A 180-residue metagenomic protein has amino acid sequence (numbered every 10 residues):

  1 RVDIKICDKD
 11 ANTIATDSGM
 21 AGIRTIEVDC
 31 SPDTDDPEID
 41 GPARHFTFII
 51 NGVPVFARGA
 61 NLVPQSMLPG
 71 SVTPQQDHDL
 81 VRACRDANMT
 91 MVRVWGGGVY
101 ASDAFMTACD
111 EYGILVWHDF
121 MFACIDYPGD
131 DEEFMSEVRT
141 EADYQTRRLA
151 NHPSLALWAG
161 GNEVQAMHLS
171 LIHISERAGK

Functional and structural regions predicted by a protein language model:
R1-D8: Short, aromatic- and glycine-rich surface loops/edge beta-strands on solvent-exposed regions
V2, C109, I174: Conserved active-site tyrosine of GNAT-family acetyltransferases
K9-D10, G52: Short acidic-glycine loop/turn motifs at beta-strand connectors
A11-A15: Short, exposed coil/turn segments at beta-strand boundaries within extracellular/luminal domains
T16-I125, E132-L157: Active-site-adjacent substrate/metal-binding segments within catalytic domains of carbohydrate-active enzymes
F122-Y127, V164-S170: Active-site clefts of carbohydrate-active enzymes
A159-N162: Core alpha/beta catalytic barrel or barrel-like domain that forms the active/cofactor pocket in diverse metabolic
S170-K180: Residue-level detector of conserved catalytic or cofactor/ligand-binding positions in enzyme active sites
